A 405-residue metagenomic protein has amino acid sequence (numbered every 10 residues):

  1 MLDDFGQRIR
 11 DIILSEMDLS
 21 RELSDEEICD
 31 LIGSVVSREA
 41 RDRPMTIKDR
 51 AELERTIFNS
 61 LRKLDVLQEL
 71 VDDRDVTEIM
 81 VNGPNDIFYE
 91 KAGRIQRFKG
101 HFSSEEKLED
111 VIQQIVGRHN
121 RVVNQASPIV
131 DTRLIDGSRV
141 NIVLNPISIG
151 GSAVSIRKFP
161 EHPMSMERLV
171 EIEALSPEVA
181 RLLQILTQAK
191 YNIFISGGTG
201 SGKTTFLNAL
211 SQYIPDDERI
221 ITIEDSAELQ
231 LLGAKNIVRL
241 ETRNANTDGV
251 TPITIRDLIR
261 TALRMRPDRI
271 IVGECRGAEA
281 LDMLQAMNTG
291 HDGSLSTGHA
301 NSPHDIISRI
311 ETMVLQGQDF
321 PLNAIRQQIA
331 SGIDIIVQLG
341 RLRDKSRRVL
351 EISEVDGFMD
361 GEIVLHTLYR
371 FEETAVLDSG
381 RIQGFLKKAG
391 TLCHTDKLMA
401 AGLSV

Functional and structural regions predicted by a protein language model:
M1-V123, L134: N-terminal accessory targeting/assembly segments
D73, D86-A189: P-loop NTP-binding catalytic core
E161-E171, Q212-R260, I306-I310: P-loop NTPase switch/communication element
I195: Hydrophobic anchor at the beta1->P-loop junction of P-loop NTPases
K203: Conserved lysine of the Walker
E224, L231-V238, A262-D360: Conserved P-loop NTPase nucleotide-binding/switch module
D344-V405: NTP-binding/hydrolysis catalytic cores, primarily Walker-type P-loop NTPases
